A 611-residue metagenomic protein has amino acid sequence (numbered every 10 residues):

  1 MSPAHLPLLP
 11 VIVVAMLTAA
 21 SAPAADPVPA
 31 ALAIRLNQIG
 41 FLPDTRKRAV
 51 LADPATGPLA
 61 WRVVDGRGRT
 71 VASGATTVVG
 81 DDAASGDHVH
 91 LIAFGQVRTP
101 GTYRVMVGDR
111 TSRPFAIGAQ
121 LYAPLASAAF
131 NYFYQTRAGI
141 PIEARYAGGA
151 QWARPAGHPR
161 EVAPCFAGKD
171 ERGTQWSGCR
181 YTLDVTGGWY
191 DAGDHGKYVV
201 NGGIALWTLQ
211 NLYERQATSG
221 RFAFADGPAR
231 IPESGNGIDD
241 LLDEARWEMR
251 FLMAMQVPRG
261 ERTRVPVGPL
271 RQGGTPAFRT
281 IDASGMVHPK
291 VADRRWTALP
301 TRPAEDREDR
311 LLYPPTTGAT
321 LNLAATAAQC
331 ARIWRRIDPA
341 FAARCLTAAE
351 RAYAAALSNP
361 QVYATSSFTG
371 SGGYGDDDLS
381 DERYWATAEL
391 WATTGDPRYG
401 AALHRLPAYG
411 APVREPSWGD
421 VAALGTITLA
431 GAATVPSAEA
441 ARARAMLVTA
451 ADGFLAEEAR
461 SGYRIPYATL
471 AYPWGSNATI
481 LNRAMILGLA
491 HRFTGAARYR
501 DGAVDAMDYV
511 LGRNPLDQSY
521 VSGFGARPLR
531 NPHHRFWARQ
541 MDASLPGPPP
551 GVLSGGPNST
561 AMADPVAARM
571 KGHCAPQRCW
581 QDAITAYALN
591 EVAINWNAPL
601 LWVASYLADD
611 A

Functional and structural regions predicted by a protein language model:
M1-H5: N-terminal secretory signal peptides that target proteins for export/translocation
P7-T18: Bacterial N-terminal signal peptides
M16-P29: Bacterial Sec-dependent signal peptides at the C-terminal "C-region" and cleavage site
V28-I39: Short, compositionally biased P/S/T/A/G/V-rich stretches that sit at domain boundaries
Q38-G108, R113, A119-L121, A129 (+10 more regions): Aromatic (Trp/Tyr) and acidic
L206, Q216-G235: A solvent-exposed, charged loop/short amphipathic helix patch at secondary-structure junctions
E350-A354: Hydrophobic, small-residue-rich alpha-helical packing segments that form membrane-like cores
R414-W418: Zinc-dependent metallopeptidase catalytic helix centered on the HExxH motif and its immediate flanking segment
